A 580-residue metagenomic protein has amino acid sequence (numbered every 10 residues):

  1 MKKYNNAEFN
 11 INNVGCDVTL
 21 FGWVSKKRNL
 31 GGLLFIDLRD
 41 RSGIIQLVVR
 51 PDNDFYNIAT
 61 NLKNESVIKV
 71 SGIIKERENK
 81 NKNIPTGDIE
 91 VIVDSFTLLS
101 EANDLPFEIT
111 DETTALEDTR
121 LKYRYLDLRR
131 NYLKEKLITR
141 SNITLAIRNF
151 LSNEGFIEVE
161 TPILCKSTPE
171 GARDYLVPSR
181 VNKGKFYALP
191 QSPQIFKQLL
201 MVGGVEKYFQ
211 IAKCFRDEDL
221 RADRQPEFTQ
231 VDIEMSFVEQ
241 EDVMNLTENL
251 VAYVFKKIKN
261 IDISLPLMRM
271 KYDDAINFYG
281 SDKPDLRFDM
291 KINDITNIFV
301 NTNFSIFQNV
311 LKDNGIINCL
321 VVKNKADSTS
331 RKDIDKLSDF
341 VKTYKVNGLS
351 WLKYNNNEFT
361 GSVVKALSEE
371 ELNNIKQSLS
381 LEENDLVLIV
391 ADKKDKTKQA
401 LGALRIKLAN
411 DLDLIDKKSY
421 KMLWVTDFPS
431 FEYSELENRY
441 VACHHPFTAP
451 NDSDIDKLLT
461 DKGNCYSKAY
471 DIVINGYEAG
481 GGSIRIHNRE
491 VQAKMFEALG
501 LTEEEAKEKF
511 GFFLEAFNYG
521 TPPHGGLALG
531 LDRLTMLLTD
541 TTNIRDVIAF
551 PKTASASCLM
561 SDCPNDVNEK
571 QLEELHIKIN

Functional and structural regions predicted by a protein language model:
M1-N580: Class II aminoacyl-tRNA synthetase catalytic cores and aaRS-like
